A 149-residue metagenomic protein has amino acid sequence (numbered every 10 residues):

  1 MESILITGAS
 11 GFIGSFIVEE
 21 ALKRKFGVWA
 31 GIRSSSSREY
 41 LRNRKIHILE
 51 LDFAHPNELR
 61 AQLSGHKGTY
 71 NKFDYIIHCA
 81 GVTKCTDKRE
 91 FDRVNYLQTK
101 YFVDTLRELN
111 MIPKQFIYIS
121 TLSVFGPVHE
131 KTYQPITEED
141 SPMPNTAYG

Functional and structural regions predicted by a protein language model:
E2, K72-D74, K114: Conserved acidic residues
S3, G27-W29, Q115: Residues at the starts of beta-strands that form the adenosine-phosphate
I4-R24: N-terminal Rossmann NAD(P)H-binding glycine-rich loop of SDR-like oxidoreductase domains
T7, G31, I76-A80, F116-L122: SDR active-site strand-loop-helix element
G31-S36, D52-F53: N-terminal Rossmann-fold cofactor-binding loop
S37-R44: Short loop/helix-cap segments at secondary-structure boundaries that form the rim of catalytic
I46-L97, Y101, G126-P127: NAD(P)H-binding glycine-rich loop region in Rossmannoid oxidoreductase-like domains and their noncatalytic homologs
K100-T146: Conserved Rossmann-fold NAD(P)-dependent oxidoreductase catalytic core, especially the SDR/UDP-sugar
